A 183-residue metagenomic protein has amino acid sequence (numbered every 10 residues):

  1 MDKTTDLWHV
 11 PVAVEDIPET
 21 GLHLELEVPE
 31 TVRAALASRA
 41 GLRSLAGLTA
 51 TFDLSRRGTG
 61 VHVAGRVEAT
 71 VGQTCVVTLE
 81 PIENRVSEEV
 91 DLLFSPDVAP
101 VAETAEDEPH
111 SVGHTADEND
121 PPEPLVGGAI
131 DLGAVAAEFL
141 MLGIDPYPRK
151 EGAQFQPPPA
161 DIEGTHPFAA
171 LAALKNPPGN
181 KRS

Functional and structural regions predicted by a protein language model:
M1-S183: Acidic and generally charged, gly/proline-rich low-complexity regions
